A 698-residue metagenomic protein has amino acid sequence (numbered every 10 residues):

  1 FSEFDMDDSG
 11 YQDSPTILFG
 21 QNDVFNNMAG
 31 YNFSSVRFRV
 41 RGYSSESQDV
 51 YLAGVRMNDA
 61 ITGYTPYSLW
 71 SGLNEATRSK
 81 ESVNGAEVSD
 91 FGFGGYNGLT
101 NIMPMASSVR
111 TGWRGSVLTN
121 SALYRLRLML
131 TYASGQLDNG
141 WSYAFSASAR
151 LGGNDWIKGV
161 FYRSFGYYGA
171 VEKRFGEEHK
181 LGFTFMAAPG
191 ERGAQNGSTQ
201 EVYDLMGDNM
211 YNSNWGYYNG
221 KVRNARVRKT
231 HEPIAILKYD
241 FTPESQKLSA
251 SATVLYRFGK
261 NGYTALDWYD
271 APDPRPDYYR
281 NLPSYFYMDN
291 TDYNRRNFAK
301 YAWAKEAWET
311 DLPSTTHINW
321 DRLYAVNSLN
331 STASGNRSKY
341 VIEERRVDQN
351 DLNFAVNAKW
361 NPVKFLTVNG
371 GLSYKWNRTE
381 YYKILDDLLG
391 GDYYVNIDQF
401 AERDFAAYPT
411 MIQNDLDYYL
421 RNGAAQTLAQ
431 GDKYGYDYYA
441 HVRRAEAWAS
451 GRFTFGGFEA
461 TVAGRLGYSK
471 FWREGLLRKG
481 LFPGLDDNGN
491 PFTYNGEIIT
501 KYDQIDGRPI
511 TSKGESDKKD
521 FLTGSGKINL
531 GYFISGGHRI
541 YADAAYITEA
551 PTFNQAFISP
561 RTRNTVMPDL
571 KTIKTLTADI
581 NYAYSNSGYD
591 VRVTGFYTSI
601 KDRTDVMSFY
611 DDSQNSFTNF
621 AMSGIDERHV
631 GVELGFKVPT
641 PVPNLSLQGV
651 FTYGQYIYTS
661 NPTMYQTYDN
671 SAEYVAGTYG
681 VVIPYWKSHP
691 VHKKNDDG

Functional and structural regions predicted by a protein language model:
F1-R39, S44-E46, V50-V88, R150: Periplasmic N-terminal accessory/gating domains of Gram-negative outer-membrane beta-barrel systems
W70-S116, R127-M129: A beta-strand signature from Gram-negative outer-membrane beta-barrel systems, especially the internal plug domain
T119-G152, W156-Q195, V227-S245: Transmembrane beta-barrel wall of Gram-negative outer-membrane proteins
K180-I236, G262-E343, A406-D432, V606-F609: Acidic/polar loop-and-plug regions of large Gram-negative outer-membrane beta-barrel proteins
S198, V202, I412-T427, K470 (+5 more regions): Surface-exposed extracellular loop regions of Gram-negative outer-membrane beta-barrel proteins, predominantly
K221-A265, S334-K383, L428-E459, E515-S525 (+8 more regions): Outer-membrane beta-barrel transmembrane strands
V341, T367-S535, Q648, P684-Y685: Signature of Gram-negative outer-membrane beta-barrel scaffolds
F596-K601, T618-G698: Gram-negative outer-membrane beta-barrel transporters
